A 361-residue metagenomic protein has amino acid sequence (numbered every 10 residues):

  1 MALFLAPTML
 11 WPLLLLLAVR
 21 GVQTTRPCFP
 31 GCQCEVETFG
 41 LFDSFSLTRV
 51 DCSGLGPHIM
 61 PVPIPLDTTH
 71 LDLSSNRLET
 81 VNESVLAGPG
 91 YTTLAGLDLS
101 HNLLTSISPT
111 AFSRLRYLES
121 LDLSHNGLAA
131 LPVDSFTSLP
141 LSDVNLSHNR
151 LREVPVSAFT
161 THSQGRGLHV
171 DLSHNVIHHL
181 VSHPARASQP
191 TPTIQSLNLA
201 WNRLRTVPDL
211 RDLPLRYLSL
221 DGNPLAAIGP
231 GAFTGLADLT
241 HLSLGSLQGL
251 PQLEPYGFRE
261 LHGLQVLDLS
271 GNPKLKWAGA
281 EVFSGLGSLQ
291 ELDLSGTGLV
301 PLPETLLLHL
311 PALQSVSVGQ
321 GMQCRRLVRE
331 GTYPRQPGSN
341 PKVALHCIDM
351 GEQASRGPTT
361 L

Functional and structural regions predicted by a protein language model:
A2-L361: Extracellular leucine-rich repeat
